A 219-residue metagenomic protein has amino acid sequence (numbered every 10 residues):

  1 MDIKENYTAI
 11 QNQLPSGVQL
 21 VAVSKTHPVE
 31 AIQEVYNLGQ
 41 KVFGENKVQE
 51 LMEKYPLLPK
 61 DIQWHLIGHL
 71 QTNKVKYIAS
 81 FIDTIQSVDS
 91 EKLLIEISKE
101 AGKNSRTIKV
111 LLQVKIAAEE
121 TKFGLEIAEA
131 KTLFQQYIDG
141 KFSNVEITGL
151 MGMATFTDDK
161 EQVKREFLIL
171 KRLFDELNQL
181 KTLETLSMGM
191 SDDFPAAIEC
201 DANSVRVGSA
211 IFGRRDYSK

Functional and structural regions predicted by a protein language model:
M1-D192, I198-C200: Conserved alpha/beta-domain cores
Q86, A202-K219: Gly/Pro- and small hydrophobic-enriched strand-loop and loop-to-helix capping segments that sit at the rims
